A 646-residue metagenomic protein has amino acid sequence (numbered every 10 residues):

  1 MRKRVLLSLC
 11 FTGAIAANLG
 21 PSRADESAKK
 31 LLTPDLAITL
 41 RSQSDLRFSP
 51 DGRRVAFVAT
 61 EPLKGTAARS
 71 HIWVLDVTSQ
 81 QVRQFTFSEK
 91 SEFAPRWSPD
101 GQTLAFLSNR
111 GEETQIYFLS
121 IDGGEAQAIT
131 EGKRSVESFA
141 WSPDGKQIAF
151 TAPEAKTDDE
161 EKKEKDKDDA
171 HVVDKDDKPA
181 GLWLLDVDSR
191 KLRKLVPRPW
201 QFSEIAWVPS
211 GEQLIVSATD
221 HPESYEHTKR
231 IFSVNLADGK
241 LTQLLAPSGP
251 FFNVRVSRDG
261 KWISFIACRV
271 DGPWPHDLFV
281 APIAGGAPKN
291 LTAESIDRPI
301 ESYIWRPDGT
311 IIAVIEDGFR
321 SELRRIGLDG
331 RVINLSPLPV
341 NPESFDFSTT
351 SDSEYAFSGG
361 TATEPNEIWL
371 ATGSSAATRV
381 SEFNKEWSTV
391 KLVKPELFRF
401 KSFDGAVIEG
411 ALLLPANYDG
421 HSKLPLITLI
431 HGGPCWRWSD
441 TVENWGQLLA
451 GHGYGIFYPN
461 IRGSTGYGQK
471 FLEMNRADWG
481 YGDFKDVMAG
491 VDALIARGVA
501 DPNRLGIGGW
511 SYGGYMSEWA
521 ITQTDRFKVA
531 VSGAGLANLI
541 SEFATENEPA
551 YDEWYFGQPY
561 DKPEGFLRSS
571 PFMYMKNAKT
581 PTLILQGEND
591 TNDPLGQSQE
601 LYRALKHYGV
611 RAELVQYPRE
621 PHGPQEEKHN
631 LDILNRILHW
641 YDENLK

Functional and structural regions predicted by a protein language model:
D25-R41, R190-K194: A short helix->beta-strand "capping" segment at the edge of beta-propeller domains
D35-S70: Beta-strand-rich domains and repeat architectures in extracellular enzymes and scaffolds, especially beta-propellers
R47, R96, A140, A206 (+3 more regions): Conserved beta-strand position repeated across blades of beta-propeller domains
G52-V55, G101-A105, G145-A149, G211-I215 (+3 more regions): Hydrophobic beta-strand positions that form the internal "hydrophobic ladder" of WD40/Gbeta-like beta-propeller blades
A59-H71, T86-F93, A105-Y117, E125 (+11 more regions): A flexible loop/linker signature enriched in serine peptidases of the S9 family
D76-Q80, S120-G124, D186-R190, N235-G239 (+3 more regions): Short loop/turn segments that connect beta-strands within beta-propeller blades
S344-K646: Serine-hydrolase catalytic core recognition
